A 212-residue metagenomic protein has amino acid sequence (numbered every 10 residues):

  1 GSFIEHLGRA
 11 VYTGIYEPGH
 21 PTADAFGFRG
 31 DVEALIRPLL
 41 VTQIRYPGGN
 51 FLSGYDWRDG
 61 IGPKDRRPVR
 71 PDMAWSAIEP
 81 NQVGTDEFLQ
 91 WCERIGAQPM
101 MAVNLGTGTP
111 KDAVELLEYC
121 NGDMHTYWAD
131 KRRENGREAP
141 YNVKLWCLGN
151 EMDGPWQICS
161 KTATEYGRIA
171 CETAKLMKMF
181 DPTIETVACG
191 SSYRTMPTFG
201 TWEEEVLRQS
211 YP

Functional and structural regions predicted by a protein language model:
G1-P212: Non-catalytic accessory regions flanking glycosidase/transglycosidase catalytic cores in CAZymes
